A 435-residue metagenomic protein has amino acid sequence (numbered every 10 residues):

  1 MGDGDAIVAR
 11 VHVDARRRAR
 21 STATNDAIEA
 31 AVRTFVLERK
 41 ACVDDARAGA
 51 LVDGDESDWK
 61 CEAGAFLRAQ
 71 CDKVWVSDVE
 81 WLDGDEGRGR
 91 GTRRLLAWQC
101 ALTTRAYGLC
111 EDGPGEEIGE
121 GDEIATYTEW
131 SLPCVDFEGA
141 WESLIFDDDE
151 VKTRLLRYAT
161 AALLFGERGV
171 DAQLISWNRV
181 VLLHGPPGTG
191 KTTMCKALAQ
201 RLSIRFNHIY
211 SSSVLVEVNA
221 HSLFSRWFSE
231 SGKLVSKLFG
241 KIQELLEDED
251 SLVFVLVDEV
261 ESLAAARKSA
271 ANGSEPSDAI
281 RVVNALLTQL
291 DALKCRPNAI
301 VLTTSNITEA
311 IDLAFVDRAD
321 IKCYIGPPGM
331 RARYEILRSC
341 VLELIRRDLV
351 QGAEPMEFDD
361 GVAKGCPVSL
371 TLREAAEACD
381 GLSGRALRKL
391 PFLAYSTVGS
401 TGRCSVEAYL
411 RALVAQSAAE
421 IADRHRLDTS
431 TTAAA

Functional and structural regions predicted by a protein language model:
G2-Q99, T103-G121, W130-E138, M330-A435: C-terminal alpha-helical "lid" subdomain
A125-Y158: Charged, amphipathic alpha-helical linker segments immediately N-terminal to NTP-binding catalytic cores
L144-I145, E309, D380: Helix-turn-helix-type domain boundary/helix-start signal
D149-G365: Walker A/P-loop NTP-binding motif of AAA+ ATPase domains
